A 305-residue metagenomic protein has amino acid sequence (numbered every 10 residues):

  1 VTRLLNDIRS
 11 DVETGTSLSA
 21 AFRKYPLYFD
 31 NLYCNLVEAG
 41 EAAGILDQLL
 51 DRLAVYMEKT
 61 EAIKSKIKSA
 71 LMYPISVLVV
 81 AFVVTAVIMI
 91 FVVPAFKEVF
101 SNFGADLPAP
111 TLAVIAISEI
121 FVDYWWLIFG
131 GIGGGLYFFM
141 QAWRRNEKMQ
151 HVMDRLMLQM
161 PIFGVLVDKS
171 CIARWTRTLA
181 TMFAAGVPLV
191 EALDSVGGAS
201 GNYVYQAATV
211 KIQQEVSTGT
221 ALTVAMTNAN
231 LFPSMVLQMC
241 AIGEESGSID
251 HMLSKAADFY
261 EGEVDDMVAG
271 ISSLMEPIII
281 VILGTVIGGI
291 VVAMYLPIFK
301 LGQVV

Functional and structural regions predicted by a protein language model:
V1-K66, G164-L274: Glycine- and small-hydrophobic-enriched helix-loop-helix hairpins
G15, F96, P161: Conserved hydrophobic/aromatic pocket- or pore-lining residues that grip, position, or stack substrates in active sites
I63-A142, G262-V305: Bilayer-spanning, highly hydrophobic alpha-helical transmembrane segments
E98-N102, R155, S195: Generic structural signal for isolated residues within well-ordered alpha-helices
A105-I115, H151-K169: Membrane-cytosol interface motif
F139, W143-L156: Membrane-helix boundary/linker segments in multi-pass transporters
